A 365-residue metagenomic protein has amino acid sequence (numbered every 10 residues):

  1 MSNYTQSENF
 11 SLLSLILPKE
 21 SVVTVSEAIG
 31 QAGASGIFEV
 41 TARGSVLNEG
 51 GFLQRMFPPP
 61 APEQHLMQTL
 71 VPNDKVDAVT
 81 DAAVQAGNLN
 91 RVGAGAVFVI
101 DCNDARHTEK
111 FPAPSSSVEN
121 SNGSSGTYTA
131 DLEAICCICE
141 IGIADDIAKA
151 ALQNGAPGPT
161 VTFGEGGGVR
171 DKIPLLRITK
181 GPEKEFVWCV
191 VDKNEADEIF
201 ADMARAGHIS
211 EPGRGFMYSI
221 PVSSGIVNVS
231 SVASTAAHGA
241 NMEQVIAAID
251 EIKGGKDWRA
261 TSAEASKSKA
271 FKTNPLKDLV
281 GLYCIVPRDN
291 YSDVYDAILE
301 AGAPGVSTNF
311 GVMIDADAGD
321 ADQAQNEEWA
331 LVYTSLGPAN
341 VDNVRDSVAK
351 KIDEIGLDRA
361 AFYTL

Functional and structural regions predicted by a protein language model:
M1-L365: Positively charged, small/polar-rich N-terminal and surface patches that mediate targeting and assembly and bind
